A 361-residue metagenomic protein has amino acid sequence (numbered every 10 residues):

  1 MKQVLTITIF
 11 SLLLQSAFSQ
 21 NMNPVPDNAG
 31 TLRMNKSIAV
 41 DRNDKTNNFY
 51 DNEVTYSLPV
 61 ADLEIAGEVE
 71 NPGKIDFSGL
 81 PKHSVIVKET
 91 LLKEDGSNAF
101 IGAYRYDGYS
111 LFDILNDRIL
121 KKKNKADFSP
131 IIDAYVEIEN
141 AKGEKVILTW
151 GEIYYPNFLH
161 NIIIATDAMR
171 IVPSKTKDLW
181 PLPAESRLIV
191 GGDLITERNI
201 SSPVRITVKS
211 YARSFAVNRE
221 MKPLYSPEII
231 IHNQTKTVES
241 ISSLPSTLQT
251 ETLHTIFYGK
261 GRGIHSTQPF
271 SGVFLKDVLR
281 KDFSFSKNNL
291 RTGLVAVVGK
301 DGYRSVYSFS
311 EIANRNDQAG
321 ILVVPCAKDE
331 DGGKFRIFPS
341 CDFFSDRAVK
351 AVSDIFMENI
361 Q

Functional and structural regions predicted by a protein language model:
M1-V4: Positively charged n-region of N-terminal signal peptides that target proteins for export
I7-S16: Bacterial N-terminal signal peptides
Q20-Q361: N-terminal intrinsically disordered, low-complexity segments enriched in P/E/S/T
